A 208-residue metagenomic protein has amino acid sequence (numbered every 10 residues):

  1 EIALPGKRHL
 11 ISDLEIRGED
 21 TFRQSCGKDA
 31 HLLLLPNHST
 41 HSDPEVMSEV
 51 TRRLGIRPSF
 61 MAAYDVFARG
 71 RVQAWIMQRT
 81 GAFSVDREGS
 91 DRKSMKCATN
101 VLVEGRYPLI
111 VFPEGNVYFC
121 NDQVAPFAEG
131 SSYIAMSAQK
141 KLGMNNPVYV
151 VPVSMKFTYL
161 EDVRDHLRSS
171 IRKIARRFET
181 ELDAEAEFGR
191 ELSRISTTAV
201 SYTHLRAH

Functional and structural regions predicted by a protein language model:
E1-S48, R71-A74, Q78-A82: Membrane-anchoring hydrophobic helices of lipid-metabolizing enzymes
P5-E19, P44, R52-S59, M95-K96 (+3 more regions): Basic/hydrophobic alpha-helical interface regions
E45-R52, A135-A138: Histidine-anchored nucleotide/phosphate-binding helix
F60-Y64: Short internal beta-strands
S90-K93: Glycine-rich anion/phosphate-binding loops
V103-R164, E191, I195: Membrane-associated lipid acylation/remodeling enzymes share a hydrophobic transmembrane-juxtamembrane segment
K173-A184: Acidic, His- and aromatic-enriched active-site or binding-groove loops in soluble protein domains that engage sugars
T203-H208: Conserved small/polar residues in nucleotide/adenosyl-binding loops
